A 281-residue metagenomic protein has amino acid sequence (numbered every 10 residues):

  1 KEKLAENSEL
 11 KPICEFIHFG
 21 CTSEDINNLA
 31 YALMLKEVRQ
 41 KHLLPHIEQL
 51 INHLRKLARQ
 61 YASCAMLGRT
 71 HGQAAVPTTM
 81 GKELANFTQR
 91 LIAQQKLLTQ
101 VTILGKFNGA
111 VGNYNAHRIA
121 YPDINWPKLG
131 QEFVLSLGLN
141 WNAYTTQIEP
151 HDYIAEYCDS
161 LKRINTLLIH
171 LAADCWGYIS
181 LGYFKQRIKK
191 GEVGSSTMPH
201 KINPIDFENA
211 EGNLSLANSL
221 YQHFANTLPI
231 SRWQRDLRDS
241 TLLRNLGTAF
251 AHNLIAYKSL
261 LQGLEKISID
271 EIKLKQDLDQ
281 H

Functional and structural regions predicted by a protein language model:
K1-H117, Y121-V134, G194-S195, I205-E211: A helix-coil-helix interface module used to build multimeric assemblies and to scaffold catalytic/cofactor sites
K3, V38, H53, L57 (+10 more regions): Generic, well-ordered alpha-helical scaffold segments in large soluble proteins
A5-K11, T99-T102, S180-Y183, N218-Q222 (+1 more regions): Proline-centered turn/helix-capping motifs that create local helix->coil transitions or kinks
S23, R118-Y121, S136, N140-I148 (+3 more regions): A structural signal for small-residue-enriched, beta-sheet-centric alpha/beta enzyme cores and oligomeric scaffold folds
L43-L50, M80-F87, Q94, Y153 (+6 more regions): Amphipathic alpha-helix face/heptad-repeat signature
R59-A62, T99, I103, W176 (+4 more regions): Alpha-helical coiled-coil oligomerization motifs
Y121-N218: Acidic, glycine-rich loop-and-beta core segments that form the ion-binding/anion-interacting portion of active sites
G182-Y183, S195-H281: Glycine-rich cofactor/substrate-binding loops
